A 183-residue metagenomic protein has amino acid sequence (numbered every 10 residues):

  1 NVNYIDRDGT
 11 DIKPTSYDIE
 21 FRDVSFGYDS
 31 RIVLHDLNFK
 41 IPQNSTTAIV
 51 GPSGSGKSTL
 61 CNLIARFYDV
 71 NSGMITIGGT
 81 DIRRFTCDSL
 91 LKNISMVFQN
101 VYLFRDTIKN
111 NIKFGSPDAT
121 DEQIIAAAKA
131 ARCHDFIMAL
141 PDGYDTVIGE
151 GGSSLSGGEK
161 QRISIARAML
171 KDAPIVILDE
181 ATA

Functional and structural regions predicted by a protein language model:
V2, T10-A183: ABC-type nucleotide-binding domain
